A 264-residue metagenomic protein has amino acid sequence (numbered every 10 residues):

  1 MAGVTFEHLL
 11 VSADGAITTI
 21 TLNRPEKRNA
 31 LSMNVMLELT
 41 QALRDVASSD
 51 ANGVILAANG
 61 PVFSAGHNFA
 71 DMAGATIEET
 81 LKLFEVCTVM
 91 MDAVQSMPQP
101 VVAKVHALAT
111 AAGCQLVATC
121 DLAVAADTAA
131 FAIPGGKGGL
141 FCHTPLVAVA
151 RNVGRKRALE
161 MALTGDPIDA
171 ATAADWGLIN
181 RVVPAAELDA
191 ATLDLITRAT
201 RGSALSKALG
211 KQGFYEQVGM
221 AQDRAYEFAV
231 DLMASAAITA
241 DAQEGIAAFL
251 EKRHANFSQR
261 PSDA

Functional and structural regions predicted by a protein language model:
M1-N59, D92, A264: Conserved CoA-thioester-binding segment of acyl-CoA-metabolizing enzymes
G3, D92-K207, A234, T239 (+3 more regions): Crotonase-fold acyl-CoA enzyme core
I17-T21, I55-A57, T76, V102-K104 (+1 more regions): Structural motif
I20, R24, L39, L56 (+6 more regions): Terminal peptide-recognition signature
A30, K207-L209, Q222, Y226 (+2 more regions): Short, hydrophobic secondary-structure boundary micro-motifs
L37, S49, A58-A93, A109 (+1 more regions): Glycine- (often His-adjacent) and acidic-residue-rich active-site loop that binds/positions the CoA thioester
